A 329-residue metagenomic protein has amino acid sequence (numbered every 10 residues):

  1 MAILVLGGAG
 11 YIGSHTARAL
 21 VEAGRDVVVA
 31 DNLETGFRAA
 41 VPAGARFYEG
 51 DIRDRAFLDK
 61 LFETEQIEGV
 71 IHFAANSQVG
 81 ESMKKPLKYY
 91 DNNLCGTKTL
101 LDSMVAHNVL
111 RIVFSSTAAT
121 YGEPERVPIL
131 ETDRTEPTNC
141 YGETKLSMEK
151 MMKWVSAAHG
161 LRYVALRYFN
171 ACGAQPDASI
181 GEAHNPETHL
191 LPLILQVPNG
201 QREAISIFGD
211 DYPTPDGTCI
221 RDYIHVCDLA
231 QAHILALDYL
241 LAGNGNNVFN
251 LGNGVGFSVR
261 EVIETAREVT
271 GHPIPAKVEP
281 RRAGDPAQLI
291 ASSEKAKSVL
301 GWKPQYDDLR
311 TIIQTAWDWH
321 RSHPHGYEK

Functional and structural regions predicted by a protein language model:
M1-A174: N-terminal Rossmann-like NAD(P)+-binding domain of SDR-like oxidoreductases, especially those catalyzing
G8, G36-R38, G50, G80 (+10 more regions): Glycine-centered small-residue hotspots that permit tight backbone geometry or close packing
H15, H72, H189, H225 (+1 more regions): Histidine-centered active-site/metal-ligand motif
R38, F169-L190, G200-R221: Short, flexible, glycine-rich and Lys/Arg-enriched loop motifs at helix boundaries that contact anionic partners
R126, P137-T144, A183-L190, D222-V226: The catalytic Tyr-centered alpha-helix of NAD(P)H-dependent dehydrogenases
L193-K329: C-terminal substrate-binding subdomain of Rossmann-fold SDR/epimerase-dehydratase oxidoreductases
